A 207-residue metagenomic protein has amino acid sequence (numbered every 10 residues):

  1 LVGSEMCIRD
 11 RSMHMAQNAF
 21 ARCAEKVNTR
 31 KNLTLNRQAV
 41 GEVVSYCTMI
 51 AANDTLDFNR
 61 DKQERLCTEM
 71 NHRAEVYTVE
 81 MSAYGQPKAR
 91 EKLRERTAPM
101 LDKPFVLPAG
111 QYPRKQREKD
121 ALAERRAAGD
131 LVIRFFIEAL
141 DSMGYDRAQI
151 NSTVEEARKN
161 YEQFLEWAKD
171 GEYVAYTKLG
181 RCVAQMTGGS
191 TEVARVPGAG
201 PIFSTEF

Functional and structural regions predicted by a protein language model:
L1-I8: Short, small-residue-biased leader/transition segments that mark boundaries at the very start of proteins
R9-A52, V79-D141, G171-F207: Intrinsic disorder/low-complexity detector
L66-Y77, N151-E166: Amphipathic alpha-helical segments that form the core helices of the histone-fold
